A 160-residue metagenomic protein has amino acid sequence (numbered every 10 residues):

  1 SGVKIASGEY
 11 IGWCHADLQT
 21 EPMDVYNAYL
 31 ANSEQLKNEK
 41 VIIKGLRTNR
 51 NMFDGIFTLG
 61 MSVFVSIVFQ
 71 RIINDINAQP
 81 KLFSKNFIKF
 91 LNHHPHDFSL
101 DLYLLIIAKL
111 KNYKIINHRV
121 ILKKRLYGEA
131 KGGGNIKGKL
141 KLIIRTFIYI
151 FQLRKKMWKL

Functional and structural regions predicted by a protein language model:
S1-I5, Y10-W13, P22-F98, R125-F147: Acceptor/aglycone-binding surface of glycosyltransferases and processive sugar-polymer synthases
C14-A16, H118: Cofactor-binding loops of NAD(P)H-dependent oxidoreductases, dominated by short-chain dehydrogenase/reductases
L18-T20: Acidic metal-phosphate-binding loop of nucleotide-sugar-dependent transferases
F57-T58, I106, I115, A130-G133 (+1 more regions): Surface-exposed beta-strand edges and their flanking turn/coil or helix-capping segments
I72, H93-H96, I106-K123: Catalytic donor-sugar/metal-binding loop of nucleotide-sugar-dependent glycosyltransferases
Y103: Cell-envelope/extracellular polymer assembly enzymes that use nucleotide-activated donors
R145-L160: Terminal low-complexity segments of carbohydrate-biosynthetic enzymes
